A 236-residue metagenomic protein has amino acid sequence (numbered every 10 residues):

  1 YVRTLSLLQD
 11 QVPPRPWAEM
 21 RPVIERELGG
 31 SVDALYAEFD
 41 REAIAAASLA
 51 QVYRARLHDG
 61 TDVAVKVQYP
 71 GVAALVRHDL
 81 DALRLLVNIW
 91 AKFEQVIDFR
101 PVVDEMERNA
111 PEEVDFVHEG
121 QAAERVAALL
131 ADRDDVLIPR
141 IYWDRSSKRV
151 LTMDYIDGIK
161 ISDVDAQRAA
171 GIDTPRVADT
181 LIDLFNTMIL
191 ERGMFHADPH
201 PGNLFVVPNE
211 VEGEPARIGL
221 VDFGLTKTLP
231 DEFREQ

Functional and structural regions predicted by a protein language model:
Y1-M188, G193, V206-D231, E235-Q236: Broad phosphate/nucleotide-binding scaffolds in NTP-utilizing and phosphate-metabolizing enzymes
G193, D198-H200: Conserved catalytic-loop position in the HRD/HxD motif
